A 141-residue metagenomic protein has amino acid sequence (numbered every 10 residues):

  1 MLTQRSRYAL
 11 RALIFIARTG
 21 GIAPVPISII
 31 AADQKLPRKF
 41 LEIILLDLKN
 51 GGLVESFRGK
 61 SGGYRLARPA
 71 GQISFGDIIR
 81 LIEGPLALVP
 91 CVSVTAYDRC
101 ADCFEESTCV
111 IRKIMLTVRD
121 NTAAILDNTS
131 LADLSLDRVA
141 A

Functional and structural regions predicted by a protein language model:
A9-G21: Short amphipathic alpha-helical interface segments
S28-Q34: A short alpha-helical element within helix-turn-helix/winged-helix DNA-binding domains across DNA-binding proteins
K39: Key DNA-contact positions within bacterial/archaeal DNA-binding proteins
I44-K49: Basic amphipathic alpha-helical segments that dock to polyanions
N50-L53, L81: Residue cluster at the C-terminal edge of the helix-turn-helix DNA-binding motif
G52-A67: Beta-hairpin "wing" of winged helix-turn-helix
A67-A141: Non-DNA-binding regulatory cores of transcription-related proteins, predominantly C-terminal effector-binding
